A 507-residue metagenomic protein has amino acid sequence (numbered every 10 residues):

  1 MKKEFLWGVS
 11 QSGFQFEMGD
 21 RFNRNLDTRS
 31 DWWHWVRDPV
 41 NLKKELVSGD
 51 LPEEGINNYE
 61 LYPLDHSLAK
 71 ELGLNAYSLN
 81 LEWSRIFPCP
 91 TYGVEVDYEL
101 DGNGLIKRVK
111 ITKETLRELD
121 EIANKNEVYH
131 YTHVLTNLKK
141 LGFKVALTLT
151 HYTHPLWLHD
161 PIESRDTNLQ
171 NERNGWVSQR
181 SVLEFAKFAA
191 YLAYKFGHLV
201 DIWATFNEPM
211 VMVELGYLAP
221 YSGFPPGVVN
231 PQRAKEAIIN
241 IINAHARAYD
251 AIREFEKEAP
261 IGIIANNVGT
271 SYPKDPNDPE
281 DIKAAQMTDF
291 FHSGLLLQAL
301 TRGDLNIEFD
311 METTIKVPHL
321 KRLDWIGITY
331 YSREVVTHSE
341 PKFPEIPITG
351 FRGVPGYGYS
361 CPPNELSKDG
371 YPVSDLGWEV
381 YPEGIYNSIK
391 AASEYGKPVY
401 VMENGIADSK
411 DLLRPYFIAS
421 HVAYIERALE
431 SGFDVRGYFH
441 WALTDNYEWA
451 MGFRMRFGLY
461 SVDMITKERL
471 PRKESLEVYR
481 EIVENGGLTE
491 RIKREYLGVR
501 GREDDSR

Functional and structural regions predicted by a protein language model:
M1-L46, C89-T91, L100-L119, N124-R507: Active-site region of glycoside hydrolase catalytic domains
K44-E54: Acidic/histidine-rich helix-loop elements that form or flank divalent-metal/phosphate-binding sites at the catalytic
P52, I86-T91: Surface-exposed loop and membrane-interface regions of Gram-negative outer-membrane beta-barrel proteins
N57-N58, C89: Chitinase-like catalytic core of GlcNAc-active glycosidases
E60-E82, K321-W325, A391: Catalytic domains of carbohydrate-active enzymes, especially glycoside hydrolases
